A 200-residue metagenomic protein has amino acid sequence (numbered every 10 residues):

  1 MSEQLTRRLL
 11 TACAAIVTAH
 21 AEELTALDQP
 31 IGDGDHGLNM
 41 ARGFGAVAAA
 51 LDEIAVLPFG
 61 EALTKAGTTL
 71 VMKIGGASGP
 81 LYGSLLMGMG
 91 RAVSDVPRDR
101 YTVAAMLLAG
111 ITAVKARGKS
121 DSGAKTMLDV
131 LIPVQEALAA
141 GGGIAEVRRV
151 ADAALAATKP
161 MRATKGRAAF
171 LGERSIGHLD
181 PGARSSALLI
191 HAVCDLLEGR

Functional and structural regions predicted by a protein language model:
M1-R200: N-terminal loops that bind phosphate or other acidic moieties and the adjacent beta-alpha structural core
